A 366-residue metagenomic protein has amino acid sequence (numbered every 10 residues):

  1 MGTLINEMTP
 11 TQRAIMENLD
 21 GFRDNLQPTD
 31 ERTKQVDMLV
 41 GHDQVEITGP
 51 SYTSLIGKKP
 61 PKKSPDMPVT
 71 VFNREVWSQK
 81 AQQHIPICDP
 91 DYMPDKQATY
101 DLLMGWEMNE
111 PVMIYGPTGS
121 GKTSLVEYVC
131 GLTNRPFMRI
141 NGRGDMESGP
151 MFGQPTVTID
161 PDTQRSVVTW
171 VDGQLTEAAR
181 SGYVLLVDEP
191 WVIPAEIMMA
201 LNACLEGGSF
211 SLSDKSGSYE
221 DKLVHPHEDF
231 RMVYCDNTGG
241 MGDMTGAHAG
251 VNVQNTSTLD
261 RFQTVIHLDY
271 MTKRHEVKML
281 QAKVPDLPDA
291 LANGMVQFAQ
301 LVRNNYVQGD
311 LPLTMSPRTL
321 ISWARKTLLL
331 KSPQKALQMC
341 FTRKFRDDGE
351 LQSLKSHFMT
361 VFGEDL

Functional and structural regions predicted by a protein language model:
M1-L366: C-terminal regulatory/interaction module of P-loop NTP-utilizing enzymes
